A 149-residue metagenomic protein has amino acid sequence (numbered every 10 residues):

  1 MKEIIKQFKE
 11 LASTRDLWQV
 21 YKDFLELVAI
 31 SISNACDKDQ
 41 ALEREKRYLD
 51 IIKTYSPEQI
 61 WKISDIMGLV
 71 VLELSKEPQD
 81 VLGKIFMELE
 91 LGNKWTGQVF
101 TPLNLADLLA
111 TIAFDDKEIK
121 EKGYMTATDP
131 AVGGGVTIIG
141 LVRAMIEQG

Functional and structural regions predicted by a protein language model:
M1-M87: A short N-terminal interaction module
L11-W18, W95-V99, A127: Short, charged/polar micro-motifs that form catalytic or ligand-binding hotspots
D37-A41, K94, E118-K122: Short, solvent-exposed secondary-structure capping/transition elements
L42-E45, L82-L89, V99-F100, T128-A131 (+1 more regions): Broad hydrophobic/π-residue packing in well-ordered secondary structure
K53-S64, E88-L89, K117, E121-A127 (+1 more regions): Short charge-dense sequence patches
Q79-T111: Class I SAM-dependent transferase core
N104-G149: Conserved S-adenosyl-L-methionine
